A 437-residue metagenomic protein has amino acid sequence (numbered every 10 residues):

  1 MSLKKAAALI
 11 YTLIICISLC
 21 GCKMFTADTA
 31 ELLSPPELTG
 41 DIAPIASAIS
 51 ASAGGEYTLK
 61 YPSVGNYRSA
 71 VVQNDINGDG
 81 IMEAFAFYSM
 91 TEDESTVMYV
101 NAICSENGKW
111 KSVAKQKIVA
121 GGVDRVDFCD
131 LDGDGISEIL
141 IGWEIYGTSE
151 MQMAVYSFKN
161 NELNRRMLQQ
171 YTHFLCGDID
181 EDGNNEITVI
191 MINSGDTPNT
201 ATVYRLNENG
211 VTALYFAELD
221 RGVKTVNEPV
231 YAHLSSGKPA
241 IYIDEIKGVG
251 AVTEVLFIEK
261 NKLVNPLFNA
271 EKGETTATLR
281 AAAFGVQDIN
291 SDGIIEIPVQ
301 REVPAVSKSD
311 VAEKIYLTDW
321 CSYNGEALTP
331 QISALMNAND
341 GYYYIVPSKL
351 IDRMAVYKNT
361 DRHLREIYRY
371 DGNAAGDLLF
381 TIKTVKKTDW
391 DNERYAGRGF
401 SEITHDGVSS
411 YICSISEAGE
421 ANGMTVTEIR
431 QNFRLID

Functional and structural regions predicted by a protein language model:
S2-A27: Sec-dependent N-terminal signal peptides of Gram-positive bacterial secreted proteins and lipoproteins
C22-K358, R362-R369, K387-I412, E417 (+1 more regions): Beta-propeller-forming repeat regions
G372-D389: A short acidic-to-branched-hydrophobic micro-motif
S416-M424: A short acidic/glycine-rich loop-to-helix N-cap element
